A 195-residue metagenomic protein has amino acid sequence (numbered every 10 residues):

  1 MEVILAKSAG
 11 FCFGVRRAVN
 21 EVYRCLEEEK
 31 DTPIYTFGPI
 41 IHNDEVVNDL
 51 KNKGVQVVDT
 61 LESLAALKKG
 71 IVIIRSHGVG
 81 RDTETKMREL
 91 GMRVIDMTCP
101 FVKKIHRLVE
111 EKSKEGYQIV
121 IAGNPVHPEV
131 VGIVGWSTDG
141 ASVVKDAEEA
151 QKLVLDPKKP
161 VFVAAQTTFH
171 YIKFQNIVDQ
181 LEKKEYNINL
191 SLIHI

Functional and structural regions predicted by a protein language model:
M1-G10: Generic N-terminal amphipathic, Lys/Arg-enriched alpha-helix
P33-I40, I121-G123: Short internal beta-strands
F37-G54: N-terminal beta-loop-helix "entrance" segment that forms/cooperates in small-molecule cofactor or anionic ligand
Q56-A66: Short acidic low-complexity segments
V94, V109-S113, I119-P160: Internal gly/pro-rich beta-alpha loop/helix module that stabilizes soluble enzyme cofactors or their anionic handles
Q151-E182: Internal active-site segments that recognize and position negatively charged phosphoryl groups and nucleotide moieties
I193-I195: Conserved small/polar residues in nucleotide/adenosyl-binding loops
